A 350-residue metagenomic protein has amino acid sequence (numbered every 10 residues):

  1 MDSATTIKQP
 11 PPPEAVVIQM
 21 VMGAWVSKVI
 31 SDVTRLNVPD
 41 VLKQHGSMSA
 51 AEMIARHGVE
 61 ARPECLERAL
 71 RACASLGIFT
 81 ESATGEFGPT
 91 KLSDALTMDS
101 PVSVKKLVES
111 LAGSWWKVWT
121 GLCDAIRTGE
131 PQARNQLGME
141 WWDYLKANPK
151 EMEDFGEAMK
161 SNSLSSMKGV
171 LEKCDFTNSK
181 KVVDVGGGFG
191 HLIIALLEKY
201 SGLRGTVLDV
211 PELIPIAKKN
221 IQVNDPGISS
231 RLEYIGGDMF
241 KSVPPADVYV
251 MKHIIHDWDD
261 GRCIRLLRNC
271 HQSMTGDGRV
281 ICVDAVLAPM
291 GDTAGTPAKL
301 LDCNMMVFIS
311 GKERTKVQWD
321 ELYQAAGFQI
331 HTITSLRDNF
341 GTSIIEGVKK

Functional and structural regions predicted by a protein language model:
A4-K8, P13-V59, P63-K181, G341: Conserved Class I S-adenosyl-L-methionine-dependent methyltransferase catalytic core
K43, D175, Y200-S201, T275: Short conserved AdoMet
K181, D277-I281: Short glycine-centered segments of the SAM/dcSAM-binding site in methyltransferase folds
K181-V183, G188-K241: Class I SAM-dependent methyltransferase SAM/SAH-binding core
P245-R262: A short SAM/SAH-binding and catalytic strip from SAM-dependent methyltransferases
I264-G276: A short glycine-rich, Lys/Arg-flanked "PGG" loop and its adjoining helix->strand segment in the class I
I281-A326: C-terminal alpha-helical "lid/dimerization" subdomain adjacent to the S-adenosyl-L-methionine
F328-K350: Core SAM-dependent methyltransferase catalytic element
